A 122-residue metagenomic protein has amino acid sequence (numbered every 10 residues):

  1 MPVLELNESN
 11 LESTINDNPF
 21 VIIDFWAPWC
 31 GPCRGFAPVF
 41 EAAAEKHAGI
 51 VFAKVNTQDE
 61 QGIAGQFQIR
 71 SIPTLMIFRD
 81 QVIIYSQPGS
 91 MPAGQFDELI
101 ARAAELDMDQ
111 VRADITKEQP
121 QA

Functional and structural regions predicted by a protein language model:
P2, W26, V51-A53: Conserved Rossmann-like nucleotide-binding pocket used by diverse enzymes that bind dinucleotide cofactors
V3-V21, Q61: A short beta-strand-turn-helix
N18-I22, G35-V55, D59-Q61: Conserved helix-turn-beta segment immediately C-terminal to the redox Cys motif in thioredoxin-like folds
P19, W26-W29, S71: Short pre-active-site segment immediately N-terminal to redox-active cysteine/selenocysteine motifs in thiol-based
D24-W26, I77: Structural cue for short, hydrophobic secondary-structure segments
C30-C33, L75: The canonical Cys-X-X-Cys-His
S71, M76-Q110: Non-catalytic, surface beta->alpha helical segment in thiol-disulfide oxidoreductase systems
M108-A122: CheY-like receiver
